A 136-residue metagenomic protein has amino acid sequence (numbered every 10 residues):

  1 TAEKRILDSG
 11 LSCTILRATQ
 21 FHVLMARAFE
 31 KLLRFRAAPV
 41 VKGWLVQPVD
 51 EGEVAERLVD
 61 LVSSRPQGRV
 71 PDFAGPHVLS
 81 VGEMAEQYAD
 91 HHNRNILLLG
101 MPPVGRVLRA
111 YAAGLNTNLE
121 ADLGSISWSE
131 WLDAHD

Functional and structural regions predicted by a protein language model:
T1-L97, P102: Oxidoreductase cofactor-interface core, primarily capturing Rossmann-like NAD(P)-dependent enzymes
A85-D136: Mobile cap/lid helix-loop segments that border enzyme active or cofactor-binding sites and regulate substrate access
